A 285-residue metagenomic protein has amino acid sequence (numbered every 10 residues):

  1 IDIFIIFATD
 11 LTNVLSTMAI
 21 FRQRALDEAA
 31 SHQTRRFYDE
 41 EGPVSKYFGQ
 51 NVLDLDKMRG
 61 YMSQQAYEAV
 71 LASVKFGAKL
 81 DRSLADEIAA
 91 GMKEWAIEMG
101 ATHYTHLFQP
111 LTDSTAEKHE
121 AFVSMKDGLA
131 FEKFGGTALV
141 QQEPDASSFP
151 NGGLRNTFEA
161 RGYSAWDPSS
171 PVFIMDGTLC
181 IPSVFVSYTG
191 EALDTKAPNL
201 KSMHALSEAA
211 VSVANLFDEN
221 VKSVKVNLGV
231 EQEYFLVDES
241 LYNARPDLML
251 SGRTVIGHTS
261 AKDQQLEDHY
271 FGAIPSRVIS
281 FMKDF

Functional and structural regions predicted by a protein language model:
I1-T17: Short, positively charged and aromatic/hydrophobic N-terminal segments
I6-T9, L111, L241: Generic hydrophobic alpha-helical segments
T17-E40, T157-L179: N-terminal hydrophobic targeting/anchoring segments and the immediately downstream early-domain regions of hydrolases
T17-Q23, K75-K79, G257-Q265: An N-terminal domain-start capping segment
A19-Q64, L216-L241, P246, R277-F285: Active-site-facing alpha/beta catalytic cores
F21, A30-G135, Q141-F158: Histidine/acidic residue-rich metal-binding segments in metalloenzymes
A160-F285: Glycine-rich, acidic/polar active-site loops that bind/position phosphate-bearing ligands
